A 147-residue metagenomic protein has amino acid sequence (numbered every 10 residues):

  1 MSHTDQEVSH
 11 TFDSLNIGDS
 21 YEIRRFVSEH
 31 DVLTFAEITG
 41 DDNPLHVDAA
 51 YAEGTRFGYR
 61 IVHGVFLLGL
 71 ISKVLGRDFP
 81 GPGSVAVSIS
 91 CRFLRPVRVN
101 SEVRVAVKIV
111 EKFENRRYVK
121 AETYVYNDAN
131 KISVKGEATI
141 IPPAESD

Functional and structural regions predicted by a protein language model:
M1-I17, V97-D147: HotDog/MaoC-like acyl-thioester-processing domains
S2-S84, S146-D147: Hot-dog-fold acyl-thioester-processing enzymes
E22-F26, R92, K108, T139-I141: Generic structural detector for well-ordered beta-strands
L33, A50, A86, S90 (+3 more regions): Residue-level detector of alpha-helical recognition elements and their boundaries
R77-S101, V105: Mid-chain, well-packed structural core segment of small domains
